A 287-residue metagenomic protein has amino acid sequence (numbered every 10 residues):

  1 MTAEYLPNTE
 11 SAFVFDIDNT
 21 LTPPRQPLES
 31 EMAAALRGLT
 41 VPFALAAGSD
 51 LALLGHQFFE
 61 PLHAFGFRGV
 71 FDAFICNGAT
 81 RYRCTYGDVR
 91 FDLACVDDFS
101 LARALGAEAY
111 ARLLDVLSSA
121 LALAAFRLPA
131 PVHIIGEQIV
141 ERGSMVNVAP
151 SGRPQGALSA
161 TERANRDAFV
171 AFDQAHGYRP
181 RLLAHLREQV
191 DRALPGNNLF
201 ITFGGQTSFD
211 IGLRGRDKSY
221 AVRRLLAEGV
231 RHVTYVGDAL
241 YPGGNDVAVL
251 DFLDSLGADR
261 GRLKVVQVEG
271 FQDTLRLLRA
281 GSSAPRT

Functional and structural regions predicted by a protein language model:
M1-I17, L28-G38, F59-F67, A284-T287: Non-catalytic pre-domain segments flanking phosphatase-related domains
A3-T9, L28, F209-T287: Mg2+-dependent phosphoryl-transfer enzymes with acidic/Ser/Thr/Gly-rich catalytic loops
T9-S11, V41, G69, N197 (+1 more regions): Short coil/turn segments at beta-strand junctions that form active-site/ligand-binding loops
F13-D18, I75-G78, T85-G87, R142-G143 (+2 more regions): Short loop/turn segments at strand-loop or loop-helix junctions that form parts of catalytic or ligand-binding pockets
L21-T22: Hydrophobic "anchor" residues
P27-E137: Active-site phosphate-binding/coordination module
L51-A52, T80, G152-Q155, T207-S208 (+1 more regions): Short, solvent-exposed loop/turn segments at secondary-structure junctions
P131-T234: Conserved acidic, metal-coordinating active-site core of Asp-based, Mg2+-dependent phosphoryl-transfer enzymes
